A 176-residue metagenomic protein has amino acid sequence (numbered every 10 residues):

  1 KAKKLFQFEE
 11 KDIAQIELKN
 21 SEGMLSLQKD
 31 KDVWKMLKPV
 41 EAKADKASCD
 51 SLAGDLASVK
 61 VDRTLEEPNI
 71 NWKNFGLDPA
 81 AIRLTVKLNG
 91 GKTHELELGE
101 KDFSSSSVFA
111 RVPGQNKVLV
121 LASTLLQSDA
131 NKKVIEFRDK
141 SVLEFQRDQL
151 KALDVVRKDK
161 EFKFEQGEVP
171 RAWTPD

Functional and structural regions predicted by a protein language model:
K1-D176: A short-motif feature that recognizes glycine-rich, charge-decorated loops that bind or process nucleotide phosphates
